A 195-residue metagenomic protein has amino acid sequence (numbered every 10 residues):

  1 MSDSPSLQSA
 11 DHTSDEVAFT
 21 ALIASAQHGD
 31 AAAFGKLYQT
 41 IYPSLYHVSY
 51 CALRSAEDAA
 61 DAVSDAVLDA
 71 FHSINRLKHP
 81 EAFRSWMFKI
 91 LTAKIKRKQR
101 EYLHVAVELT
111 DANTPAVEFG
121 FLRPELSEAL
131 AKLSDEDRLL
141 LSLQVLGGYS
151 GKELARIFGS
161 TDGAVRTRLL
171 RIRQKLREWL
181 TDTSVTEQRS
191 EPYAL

Functional and structural regions predicted by a protein language model:
S2-D11, S25, G120, E128 (+2 more regions): C-terminal edge and immediately downstream basic/flexible tail or linker adjoining helix-turn-helix-like DNA-binding
S2-H12, Q27-K36, Y46-D65, D162 (+1 more regions): Short, charged helix-capping/linker segments at alpha-helix termini
D3-P5, H12-F19, R97, E101-A129 (+1 more regions): Internal acidic/polar
A24-H28, R54-S55, S64-A82, E101-L103: Sigma70-family region 2
A26, I41, L45, S49 (+5 more regions): Short, small-hydrophobic-rich alpha-helical interface motif
H72-H79, K89-E108, R171, D182: Arg/Lys-rich amphipathic alpha helix in sigma70-family domain 2
T92-A93, L146, K152, F158-E187: DNA-recognition helix of helix-turn-helix
L140-Q144: A short pre-motif secondary-structure segment
